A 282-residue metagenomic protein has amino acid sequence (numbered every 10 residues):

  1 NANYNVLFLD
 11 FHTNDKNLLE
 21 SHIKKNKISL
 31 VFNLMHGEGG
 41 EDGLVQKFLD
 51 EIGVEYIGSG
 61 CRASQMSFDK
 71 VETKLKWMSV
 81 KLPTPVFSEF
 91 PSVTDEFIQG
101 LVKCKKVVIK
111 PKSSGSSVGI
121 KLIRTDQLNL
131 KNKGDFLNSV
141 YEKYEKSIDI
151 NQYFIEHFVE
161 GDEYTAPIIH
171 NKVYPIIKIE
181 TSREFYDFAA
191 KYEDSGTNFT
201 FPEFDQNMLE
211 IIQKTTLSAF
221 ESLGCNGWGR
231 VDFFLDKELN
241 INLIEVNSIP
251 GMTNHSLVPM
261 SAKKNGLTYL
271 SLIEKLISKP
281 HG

Functional and structural regions predicted by a protein language model:
N1-R62, M66-F68, E72, P91-I98 (+1 more regions): ATP-binding N-terminal substructure of ATP-dependent carboxylate-amine bond-forming enzymes
V6-L9, I23-K25, M66-E156, E160-G161: Active-site nucleotide/adenylate-binding loops and adjacent lid/helix of ATP-dependent enzymes
F90, I120-D126, I168-H170, D236 (+1 more regions): Short beta-strand-to-turn element immediately C-terminal to the catalytic PLP-Schiff-base lysine in fold type I
S116-S117, S182-R183, N247-S261: Glycine-rich phosphate/pyrophosphate-binding beta-alpha loops
K133-K214, L235, N240-N242: Phosphate-binding site of ATP-dependent enzymes
H157, A166, F220-M252, A262: Conserved metal-phosphate-binding beta-hairpin within the catalytic cores of diverse ATP-dependent phosphoryl-transfer
K178-G229, M260-G282: Active-site "cap" helix and flanking loop/linker of ATP-utilizing ligase/carboxylase catalytic domains
